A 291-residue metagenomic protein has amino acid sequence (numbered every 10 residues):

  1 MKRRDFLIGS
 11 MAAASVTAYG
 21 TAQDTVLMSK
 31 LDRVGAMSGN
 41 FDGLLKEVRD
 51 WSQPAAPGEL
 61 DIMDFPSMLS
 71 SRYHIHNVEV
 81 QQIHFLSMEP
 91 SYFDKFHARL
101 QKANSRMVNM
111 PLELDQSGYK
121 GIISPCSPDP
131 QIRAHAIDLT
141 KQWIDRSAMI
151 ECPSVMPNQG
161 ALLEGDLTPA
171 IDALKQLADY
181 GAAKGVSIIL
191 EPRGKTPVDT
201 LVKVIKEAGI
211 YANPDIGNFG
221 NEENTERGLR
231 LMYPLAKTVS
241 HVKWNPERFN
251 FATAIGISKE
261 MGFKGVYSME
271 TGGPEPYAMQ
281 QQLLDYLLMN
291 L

Functional and structural regions predicted by a protein language model:
M1-H76, K175, G194, V198-L291: Histidine-acidic metal/acid-base catalytic patches
M11, S15, Q23-K30, S67 (+2 more regions): Active-site acidic/histidine proton-transfer and metal-coordination neighborhood in alpha/beta enzyme cores
S38, Q82-F85, L114, Q159 (+2 more regions): Residues that line or immediately flank small-molecule/substrate-binding pockets and catalytic motifs
K46, H74-N77, G121-S124, V155-N158 (+2 more regions): A short alpha-helix capping/helix-coil boundary motif
R49, E89-P90, K102: Dinucleotide-binding Rossmann-like beta1-alpha1 core, especially the glycine-rich loop that anchors the ADP
P54, G58, E89, D129-A136 (+4 more regions): Residue-level preference for long, well-ordered alpha-helices that form the structural scaffold of enzyme catalytic
E79-F96, Q159-L162: Glycine-rich, proline-tolerant flexible connector loops at the mouths of alpha/beta enzymes
